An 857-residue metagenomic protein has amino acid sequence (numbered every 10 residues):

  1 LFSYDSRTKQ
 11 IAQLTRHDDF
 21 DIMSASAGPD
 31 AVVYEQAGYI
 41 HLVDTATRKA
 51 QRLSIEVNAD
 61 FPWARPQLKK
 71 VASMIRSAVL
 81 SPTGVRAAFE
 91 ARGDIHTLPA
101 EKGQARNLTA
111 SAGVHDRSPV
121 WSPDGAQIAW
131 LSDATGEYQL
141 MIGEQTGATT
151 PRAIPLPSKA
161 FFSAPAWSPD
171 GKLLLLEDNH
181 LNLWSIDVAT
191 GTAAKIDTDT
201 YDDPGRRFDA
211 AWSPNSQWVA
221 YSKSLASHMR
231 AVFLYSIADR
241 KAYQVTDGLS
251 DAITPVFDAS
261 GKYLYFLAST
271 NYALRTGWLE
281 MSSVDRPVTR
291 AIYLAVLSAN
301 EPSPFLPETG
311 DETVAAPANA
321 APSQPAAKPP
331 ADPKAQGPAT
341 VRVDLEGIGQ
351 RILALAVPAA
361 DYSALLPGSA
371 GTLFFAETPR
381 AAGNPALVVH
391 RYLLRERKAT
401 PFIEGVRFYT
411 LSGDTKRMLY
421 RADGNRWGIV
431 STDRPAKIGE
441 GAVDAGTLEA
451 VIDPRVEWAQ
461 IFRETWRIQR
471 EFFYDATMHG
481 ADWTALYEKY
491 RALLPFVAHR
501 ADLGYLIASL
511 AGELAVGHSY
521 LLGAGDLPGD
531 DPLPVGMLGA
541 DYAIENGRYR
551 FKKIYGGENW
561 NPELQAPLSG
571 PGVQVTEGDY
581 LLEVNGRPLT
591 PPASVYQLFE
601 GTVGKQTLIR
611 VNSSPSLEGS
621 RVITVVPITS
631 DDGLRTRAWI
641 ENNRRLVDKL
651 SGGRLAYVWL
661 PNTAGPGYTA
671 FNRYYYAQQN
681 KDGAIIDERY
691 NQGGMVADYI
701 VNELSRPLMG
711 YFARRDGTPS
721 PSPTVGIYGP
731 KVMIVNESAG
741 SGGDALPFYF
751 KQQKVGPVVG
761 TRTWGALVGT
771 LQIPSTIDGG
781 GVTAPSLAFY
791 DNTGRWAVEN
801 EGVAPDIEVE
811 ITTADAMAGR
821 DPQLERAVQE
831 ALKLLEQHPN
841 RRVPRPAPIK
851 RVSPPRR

Functional and structural regions predicted by a protein language model:
L1-F2, S6, R16-M23, D30-T45 (+18 more regions): A flexible loop/linker signature enriched in serine peptidases of the S9 family
K9-I11, R48-R52, Q104-R106, A148-A153 (+6 more regions): Predominantly a core beta-strand signature of beta-propeller blades across repeat-based propeller domains
S24-D30, A78-V85, P119-Q127, P165-L173 (+4 more regions): Blade-terminus and WD-like Trp-Asp/Gly-His loop motifs, strongest in beta-propeller folds
A59-I75, T340-P358: A short helix->beta-strand "capping" segment at the edge of beta-propeller domains
G439-L514, H518-Y520, E545, Y549 (+2 more regions): Terminal targeting/pro-maturation regions of precursor/exported proteins
P495-K552, L617-V625, T629-N642, V828-R856: Extended, small/polar residue-biased N-terminal targeting/export presequences and adjacent propeptide/linker tracts
L533-P591, L787-A788: PDZ/PDZ-like domain segments forming the peptide/carboxylate-binding groove, activating on the N-terminal beta-strands
E558-L568, L582, R587-G780, A816-R820 (+1 more regions): Cleft-lining beta-strand/loop regions that shape enzyme active-site pockets
